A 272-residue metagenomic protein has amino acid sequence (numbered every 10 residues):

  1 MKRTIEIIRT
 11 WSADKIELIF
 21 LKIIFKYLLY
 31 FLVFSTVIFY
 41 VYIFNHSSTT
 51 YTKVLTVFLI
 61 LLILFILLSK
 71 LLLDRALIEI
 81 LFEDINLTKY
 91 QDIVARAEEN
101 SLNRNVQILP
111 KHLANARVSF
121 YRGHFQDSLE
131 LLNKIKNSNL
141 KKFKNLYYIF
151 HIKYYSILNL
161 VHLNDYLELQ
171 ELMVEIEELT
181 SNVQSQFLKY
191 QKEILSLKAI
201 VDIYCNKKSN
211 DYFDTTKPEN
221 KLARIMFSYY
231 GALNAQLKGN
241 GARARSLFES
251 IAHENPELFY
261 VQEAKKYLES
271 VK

Functional and structural regions predicted by a protein language model:
M1-K22: Cytosolic juxtamembrane N-terminal segments of multi-pass membrane proteins
L21, F25, L29, L61-S69 (+5 more regions): Solenoid-like repeat scaffolds
I24-Y42: Canonical alpha-helical transmembrane segments of integral membrane proteins
Y51-T52, E79-R96, F120-K134, D165-E175 (+1 more regions): Helix-turn-helix repeat elements of alpha-solenoid scaffolds
V54-D84: Transmembrane alpha-helices and immediately adjacent membrane-cytoplasm interface residues in multi-pass integral
R75-E79, Q107-Y121, Y148-L158, Y190-V201 (+2 more regions): "A position-specific structural signal for the A-helix of alpha-solenoid helical repeats
F120-R122, Y155-N220: Alpha-helical adaptor scaffolds
Y212-K272: Long, non-transmembrane cytosolic or organellar matrix-exposed soluble domains/tails of integral membrane proteins
